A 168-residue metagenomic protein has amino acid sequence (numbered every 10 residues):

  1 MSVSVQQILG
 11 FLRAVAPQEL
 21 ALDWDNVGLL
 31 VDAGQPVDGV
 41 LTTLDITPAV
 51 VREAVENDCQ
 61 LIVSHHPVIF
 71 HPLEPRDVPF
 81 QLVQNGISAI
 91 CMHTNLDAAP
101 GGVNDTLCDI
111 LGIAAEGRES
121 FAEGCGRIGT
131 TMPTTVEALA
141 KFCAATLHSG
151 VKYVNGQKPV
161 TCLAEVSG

Functional and structural regions predicted by a protein language model:
M1-G168: Hydrophobic structural segments
